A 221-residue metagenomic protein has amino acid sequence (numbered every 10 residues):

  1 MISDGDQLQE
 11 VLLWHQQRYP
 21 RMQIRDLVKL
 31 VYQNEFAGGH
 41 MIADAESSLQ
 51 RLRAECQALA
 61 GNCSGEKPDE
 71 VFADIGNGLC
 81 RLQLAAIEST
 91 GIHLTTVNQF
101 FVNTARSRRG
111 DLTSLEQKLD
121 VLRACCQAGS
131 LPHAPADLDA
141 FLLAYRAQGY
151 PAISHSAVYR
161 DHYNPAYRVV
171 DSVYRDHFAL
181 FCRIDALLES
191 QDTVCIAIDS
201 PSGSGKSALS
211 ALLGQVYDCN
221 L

Functional and structural regions predicted by a protein language model:
M1-Y159: Long, basic/Gly/Ser/Thr-rich N-terminal segments that mediate initial subcellular attachment or targeting
Q99, C182-A186, Q215: Charged/polar, solvent-exposed surface patches and flexible loops
H162-E189: N-terminal pre-Walker A segment at the start of P-loop NTPase domains
Q191-I196: Pre-Walker A (Motif I) flank of P-loop NTPase domains
P201: P-loop (Walker A) phosphate-binding loop of NTP-binding proteins
K206: Conserved lysine of the Walker
L209, L213: Hydrophobic positions on the alpha1 helix immediately C-terminal to the Walker A/P-loop
G214-L221: Post-Walker A helix-loop "phosphate-sensing" segment adjacent to the P-loop in P-loop NTPases
